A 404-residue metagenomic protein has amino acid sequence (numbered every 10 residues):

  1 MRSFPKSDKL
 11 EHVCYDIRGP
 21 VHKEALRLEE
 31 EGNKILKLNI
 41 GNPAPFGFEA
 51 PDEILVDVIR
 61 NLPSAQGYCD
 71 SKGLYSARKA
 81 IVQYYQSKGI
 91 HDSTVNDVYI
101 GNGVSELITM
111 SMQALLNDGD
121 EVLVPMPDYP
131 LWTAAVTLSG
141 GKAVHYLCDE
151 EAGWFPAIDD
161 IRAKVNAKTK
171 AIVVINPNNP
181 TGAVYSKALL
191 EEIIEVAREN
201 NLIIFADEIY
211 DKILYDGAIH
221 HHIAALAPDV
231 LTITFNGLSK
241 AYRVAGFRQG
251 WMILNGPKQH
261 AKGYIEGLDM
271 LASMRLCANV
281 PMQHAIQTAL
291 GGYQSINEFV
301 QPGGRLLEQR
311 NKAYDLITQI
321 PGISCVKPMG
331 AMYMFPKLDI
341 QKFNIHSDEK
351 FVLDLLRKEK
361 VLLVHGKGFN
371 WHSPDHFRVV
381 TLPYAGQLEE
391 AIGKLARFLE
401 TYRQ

Functional and structural regions predicted by a protein language model:
R2-G103, M110, C277, A289-G292 (+1 more regions): N-terminal small-domain helix-loop-helix segment of the aminotransferase-like
E31, S139, E199-N200, V230 (+3 more regions): Helix C-cap/helix->beta junction micro-motif
S87, A163, N344-H346, K350 (+2 more regions): PLP-dependent enzyme catalytic core of the Aspartate aminotransferase-like
A114-V136: Conserved PLP-anchoring active-site segment centered on the Schiff-base-forming lysine
T137-V144: A short helix-loop-beta submotif of the ANL/AMP-binding
V144, D149-H221: Active-site phosphate-binding strand-loop segment of PLP-dependent enzymes
A225-G304, Y314-L316, L399: Conserved core segment of the aminotransferase class I/II
Q287, G303-I317, C325-D339, S373: Conserved glycine-rich beta-strand-loop-beta hairpin in the small C-terminal domain of fold type I
